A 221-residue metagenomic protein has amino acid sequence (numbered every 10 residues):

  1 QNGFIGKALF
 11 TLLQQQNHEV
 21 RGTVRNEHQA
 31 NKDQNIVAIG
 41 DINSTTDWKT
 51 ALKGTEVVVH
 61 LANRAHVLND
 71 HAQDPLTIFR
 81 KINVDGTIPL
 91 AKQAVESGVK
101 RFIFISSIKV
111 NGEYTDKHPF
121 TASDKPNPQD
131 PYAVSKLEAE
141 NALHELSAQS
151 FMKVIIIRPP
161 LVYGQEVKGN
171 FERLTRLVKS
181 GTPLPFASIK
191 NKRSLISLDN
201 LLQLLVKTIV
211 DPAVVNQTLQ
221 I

Functional and structural regions predicted by a protein language model:
Q1-Q16: N-terminal Rossmann NAD(P)H-binding glycine-rich loop of SDR-like oxidoreductase domains
T23-H28, D41-I42: N-terminal Rossmann-fold cofactor-binding loop
I39-D85, P89, Q93-E96, N111-E113: NAD(P)H-binding glycine-rich loop region in Rossmannoid oxidoreductase-like domains and their noncatalytic homologs
Q73-K81, T115-Y163, V167, K179 (+1 more regions): Catalytic helix-loop patch of NAD(P)-dependent Rossmann-fold dehydrogenases
R80-T87, I103, S135-K136, S194: Short alpha-helix in the Rossmann-fold core of NAD(P)-dependent oxidoreductases
I88-P131, S147: Conserved Rossmann-fold NAD(P)-dependent oxidoreductase catalytic core, especially the SDR/UDP-sugar
P89, V167-R173, A187-V210, N216-Q217: Substrate-positioning beta->alpha
